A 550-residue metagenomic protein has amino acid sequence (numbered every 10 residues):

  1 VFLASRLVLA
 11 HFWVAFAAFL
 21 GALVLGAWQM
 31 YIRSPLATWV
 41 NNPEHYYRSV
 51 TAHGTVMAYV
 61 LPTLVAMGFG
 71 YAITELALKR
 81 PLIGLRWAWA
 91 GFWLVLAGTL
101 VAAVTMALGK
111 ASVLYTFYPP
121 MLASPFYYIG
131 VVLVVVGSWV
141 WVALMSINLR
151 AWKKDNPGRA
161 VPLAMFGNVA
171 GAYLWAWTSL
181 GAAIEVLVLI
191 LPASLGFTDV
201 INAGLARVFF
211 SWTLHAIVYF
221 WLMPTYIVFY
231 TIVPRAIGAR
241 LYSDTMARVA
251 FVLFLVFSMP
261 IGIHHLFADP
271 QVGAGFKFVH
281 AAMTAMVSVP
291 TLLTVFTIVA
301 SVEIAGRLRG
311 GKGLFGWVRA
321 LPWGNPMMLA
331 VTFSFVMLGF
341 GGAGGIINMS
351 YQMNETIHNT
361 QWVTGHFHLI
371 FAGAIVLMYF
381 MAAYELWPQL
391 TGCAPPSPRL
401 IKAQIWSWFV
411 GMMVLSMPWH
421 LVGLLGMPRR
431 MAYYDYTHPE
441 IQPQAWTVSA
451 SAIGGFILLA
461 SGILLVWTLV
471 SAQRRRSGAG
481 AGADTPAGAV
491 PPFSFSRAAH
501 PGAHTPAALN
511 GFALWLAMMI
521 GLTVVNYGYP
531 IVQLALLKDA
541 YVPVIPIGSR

Functional and structural regions predicted by a protein language model:
V1-A4: Short, Lys/Arg-rich, polar N-terminal cytosolic tail immediately upstream of the first transmembrane signal-anchor
V8-W39, P43-R80, G84-V113, F126-L149 (+10 more regions): Hydrophobic cores of alpha-helical transmembrane segments in multi-pass integral membrane proteins
L114-F117, D269-G273, M353-H358: Membrane-interface helix termini and inter-helical loops of multi-pass transporters
P120-M121, F126: Acidic/aromatic-lined carbohydrate-recognition and catalytic surfaces of CAZymes acting on diverse glycans
D155-G158: Intracellular loop-helix junctions on the cytosolic face of multi-pass helical membrane proteins
T198-D199: Short, membrane-interfacial amphipathic segments enriched in basic
G311-G313, W317-M327: Histidine/acidic residue-rich metal-binding segments in metalloenzymes
S494-A498: C-terminal intrinsically disordered, low-complexity extensions immediately downstream of enzyme catalytic cores
